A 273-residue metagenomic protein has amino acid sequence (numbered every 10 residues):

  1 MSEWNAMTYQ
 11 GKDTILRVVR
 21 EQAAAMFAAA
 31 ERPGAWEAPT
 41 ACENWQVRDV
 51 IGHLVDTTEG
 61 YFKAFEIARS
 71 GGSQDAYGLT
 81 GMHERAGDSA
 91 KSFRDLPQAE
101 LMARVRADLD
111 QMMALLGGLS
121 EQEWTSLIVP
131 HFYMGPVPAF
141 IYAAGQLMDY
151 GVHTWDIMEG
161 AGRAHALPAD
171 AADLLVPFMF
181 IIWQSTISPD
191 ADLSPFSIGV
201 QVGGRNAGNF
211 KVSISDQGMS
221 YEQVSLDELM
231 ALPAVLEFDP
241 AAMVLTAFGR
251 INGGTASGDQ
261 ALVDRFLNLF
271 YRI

Functional and structural regions predicted by a protein language model:
M1-D13, Y61-G118, Q122-T125: Short, helix-capping/interhelical loops that line the mouth of catalytic, cofactor-, or ligand-binding pockets
E3-G52, Y61: An N-terminal domain-cap segment
I15-Q22, L101-R104, D108, Y142-Q146 (+1 more regions): Amphipathic alpha-helix face/heptad-repeat signature
Q22-A25, A29, T57, D108-Q111 (+3 more regions): Amphipathic, well-ordered alpha-helical segments in soluble domains
A35-T80, V129-P189: Short, contiguous alpha-helical
D173-V212: A glycine-rich beta-turn/hairpin centered on an aromatic-Pro dipeptide
V202-V235: Acidic/His-leaning functional-site neighborhoods
L226-I273: C-terminal interaction segments
